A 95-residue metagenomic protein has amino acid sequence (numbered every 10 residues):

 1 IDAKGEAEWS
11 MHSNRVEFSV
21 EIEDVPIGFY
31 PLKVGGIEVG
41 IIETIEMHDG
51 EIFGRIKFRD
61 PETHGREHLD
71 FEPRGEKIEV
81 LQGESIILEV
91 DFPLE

Functional and structural regions predicted by a protein language model:
I1-E95: N-terminal targeting/export leaders
